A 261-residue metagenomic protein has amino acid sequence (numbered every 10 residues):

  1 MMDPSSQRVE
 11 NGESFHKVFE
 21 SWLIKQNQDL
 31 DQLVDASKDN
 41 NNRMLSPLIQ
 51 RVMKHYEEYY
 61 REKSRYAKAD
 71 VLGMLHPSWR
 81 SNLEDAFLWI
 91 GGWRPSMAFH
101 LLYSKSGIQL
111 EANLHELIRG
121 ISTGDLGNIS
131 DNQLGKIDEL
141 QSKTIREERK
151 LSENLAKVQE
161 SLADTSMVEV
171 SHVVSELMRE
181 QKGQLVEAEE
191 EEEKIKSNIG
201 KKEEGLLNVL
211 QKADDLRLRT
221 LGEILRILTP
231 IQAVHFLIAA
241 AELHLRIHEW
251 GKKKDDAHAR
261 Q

Functional and structural regions predicted by a protein language model:
M1-D70: Leu/Val/Ala/Ile-rich N-terminal alpha-helices, chiefly Sec-type signal peptides and the beginnings
Q7, N11-V18, S37-L48, D125 (+6 more regions): Non-transmembrane, amphipathic alpha-helical segments
V18-S21, K25, P47, R51-E58 (+6 more regions): Charged, amphipathic alpha-helical oligomerization/scaffolding segments
L30, Y56, Y60-K63, Q141 (+5 more regions): A structural signal for well-ordered alpha-helices, especially hydrophobic packing surfaces of coiled-coils
I49, K54-H115: Long, charged all-alpha helical bundle/coiled-coil segments in cytosolic proteins
F87-K182: Extended amphipathic alpha-helical interaction segments
V170-K194, N198-E204, K212-D215: Fold-level signal for large, globular catalytic cores of enzyme and receptor domains
D215-Q261: Alpha-helical oligomerization segments
